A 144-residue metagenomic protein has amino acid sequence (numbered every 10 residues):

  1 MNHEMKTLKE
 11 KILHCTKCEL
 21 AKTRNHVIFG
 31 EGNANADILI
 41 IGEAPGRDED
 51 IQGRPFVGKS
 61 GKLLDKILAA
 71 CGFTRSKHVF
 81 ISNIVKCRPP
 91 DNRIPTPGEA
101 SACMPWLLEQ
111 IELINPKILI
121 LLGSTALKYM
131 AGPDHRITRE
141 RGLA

Functional and structural regions predicted by a protein language model:
M1-A144: A polyanion-binding, active-site-adjacent surface
